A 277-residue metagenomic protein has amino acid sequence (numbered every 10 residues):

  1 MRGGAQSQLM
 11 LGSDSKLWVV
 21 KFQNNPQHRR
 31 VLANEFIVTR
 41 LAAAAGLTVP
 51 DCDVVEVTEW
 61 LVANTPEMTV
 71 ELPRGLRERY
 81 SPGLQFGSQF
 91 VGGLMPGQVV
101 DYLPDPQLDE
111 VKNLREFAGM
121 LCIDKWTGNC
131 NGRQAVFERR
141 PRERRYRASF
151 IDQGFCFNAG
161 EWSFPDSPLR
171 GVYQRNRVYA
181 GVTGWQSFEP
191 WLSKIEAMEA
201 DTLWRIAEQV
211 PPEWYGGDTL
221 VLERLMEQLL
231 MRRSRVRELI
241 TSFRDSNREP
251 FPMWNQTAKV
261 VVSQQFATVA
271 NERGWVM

Functional and structural regions predicted by a protein language model:
M1-D101, I123-C130, Y146, Q153-D166 (+1 more regions): Conserved ATP-binding subdomain of kinase catalytic cores across diverse folds
S13-S15, D105, A200-D201: Short, flexible segments with low predicted structural confidence
Q23, R140-M277: C-terminal catalytic region of ATP-dependent kinase domains
P106-D109, C122: Internal catalytic or translocation cores that form aromatic/hydrophobic pockets or channels for amphipathic metabolites
E110-F117: Conserved catalytic core of the tyrosine transesterase superfamily
C130-R139: A short glycine-rich, hydrophobically flanked beta-strand micro-motif that places a catalytic Asp/Glu for divalent metal
